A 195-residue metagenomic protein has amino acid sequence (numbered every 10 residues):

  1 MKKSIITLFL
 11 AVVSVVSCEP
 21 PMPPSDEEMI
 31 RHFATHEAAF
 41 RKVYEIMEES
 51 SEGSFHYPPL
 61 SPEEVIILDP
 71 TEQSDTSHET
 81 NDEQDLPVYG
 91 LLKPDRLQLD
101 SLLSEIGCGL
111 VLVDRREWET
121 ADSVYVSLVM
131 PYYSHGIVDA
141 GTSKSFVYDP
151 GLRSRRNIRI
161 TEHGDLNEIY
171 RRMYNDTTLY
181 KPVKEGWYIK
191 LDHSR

Functional and structural regions predicted by a protein language model:
M1-S4: Positively charged n-region of N-terminal signal peptides that target proteins for export
T7-V15: Bacterial N-terminal signal peptides
F9, E19-P23, G164-L166: Alpha-helical context
S14-S17, G107: Short, flexible coil/linker elements and helix-boundary hinge sites characteristic of intrinsically disordered
C18-L103: N-terminal export/targeting and maturation segments
K93, S104-R195: Extracytoplasmic electrostatic interaction patches
